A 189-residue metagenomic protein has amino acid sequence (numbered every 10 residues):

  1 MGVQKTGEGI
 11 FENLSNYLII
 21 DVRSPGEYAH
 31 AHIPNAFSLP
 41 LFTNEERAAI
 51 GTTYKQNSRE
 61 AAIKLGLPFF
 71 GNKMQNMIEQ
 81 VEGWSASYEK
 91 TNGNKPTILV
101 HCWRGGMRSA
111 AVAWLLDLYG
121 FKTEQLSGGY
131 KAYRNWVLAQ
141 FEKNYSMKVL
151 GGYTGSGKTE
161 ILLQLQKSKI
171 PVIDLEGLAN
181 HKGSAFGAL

Functional and structural regions predicted by a protein language model:
M1-P34, A62, L138-E142, M147-G151 (+2 more regions): Flexible, polar/low-complexity N-terminal or interdomain linker segments that lie immediately upstream of folded
N13-G93: Positively charged, proline/Ser/Thr-rich regional signature most characteristic of the Rhodanese/CDC25-like
I19, A36-S38, T123-Q125, V149 (+1 more regions): Conserved beta-strand scaffold positions in the cores of enzyme catalytic domains, especially in NTP/NDP-utilizing
H32-N35, Y119, S168: Short, structured coil segments at secondary-structure junctions
G66-L126: Catalytic cysteine-centered active loop of the rhodanese-like fold, especially the PTP/DSP P-loop
M107-R108, K148-K167: Glycine-rich phosphate-binding P-loop
Q125-L138: Long, charge-dense
L126-G129, S168-A185: Short beta-strand-centered segment that lines the nucleotide-binding/catalytic pocket of NTP-utilizing
